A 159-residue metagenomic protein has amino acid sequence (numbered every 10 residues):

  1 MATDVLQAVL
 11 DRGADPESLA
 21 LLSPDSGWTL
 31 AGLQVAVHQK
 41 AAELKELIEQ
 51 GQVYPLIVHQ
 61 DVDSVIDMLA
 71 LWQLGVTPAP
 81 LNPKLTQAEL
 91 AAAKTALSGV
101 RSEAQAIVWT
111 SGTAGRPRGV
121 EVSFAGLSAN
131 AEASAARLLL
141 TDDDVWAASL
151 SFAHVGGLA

Functional and structural regions predicted by a protein language model:
M1-A20, V35-H38, V53: AMP-binding/adenylate-forming domain of the ANL superfamily
T3-V5, A14-E17, L97-W109, R116 (+1 more regions): Conserved pre-ATP/AMP-binding loop-to-beta segment of ANL
E17-L47, D61, T86-L90: Conserved AMP-binding/adenylate-forming core of the ANL superfamily
S26, A42-L85, S151: Conserved AMP-binding/adenylate-forming
T29-A31, Q105-E132: Conserved AMP-binding A3 loop
Y54, L71, T110-T113, W146: Conserved S/T- and glycine-rich ATP-binding loop of Class I adenylate-forming
L56, L138-A159: Conserved AMP-binding loop of ANL adenylate-forming enzymes
T86-A104, A131: Flexible, low-complexity linker/hinge segments
